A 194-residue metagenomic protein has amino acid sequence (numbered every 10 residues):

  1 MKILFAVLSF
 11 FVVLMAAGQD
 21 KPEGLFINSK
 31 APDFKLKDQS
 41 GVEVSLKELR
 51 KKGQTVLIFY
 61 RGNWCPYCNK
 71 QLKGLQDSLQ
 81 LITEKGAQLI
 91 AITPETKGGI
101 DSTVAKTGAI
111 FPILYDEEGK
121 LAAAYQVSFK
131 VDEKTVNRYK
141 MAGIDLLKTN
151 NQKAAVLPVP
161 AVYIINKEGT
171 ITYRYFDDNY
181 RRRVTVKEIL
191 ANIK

Functional and structural regions predicted by a protein language model:
M1-P22: Bacterial Sec-dependent N-terminal signal peptides
Q19-K47: N-terminal "domain-start" segment that seeds a small globular fold
A31-P32, T55, V159-A161: Short loop/turn microsegments at loop-to-beta-strand junctions
G41, K51-K52, K167: Short strand-connecting beta-turns/loops that link adjacent beta-strands
K47-L75: Short active-site neighborhood of thiol/selenol oxidoreductases, capturing the structured segment around
K70-Q126: Structural microenvironment flanking redox-active thiols in thiol-disulfide oxidoreductases
E118-R181: Thiol/selenol-based redox catalytic cores and closely related redox-interacting motifs
Y180-K194: A short, polar/charged loop-to-alpha-helix boundary motif
